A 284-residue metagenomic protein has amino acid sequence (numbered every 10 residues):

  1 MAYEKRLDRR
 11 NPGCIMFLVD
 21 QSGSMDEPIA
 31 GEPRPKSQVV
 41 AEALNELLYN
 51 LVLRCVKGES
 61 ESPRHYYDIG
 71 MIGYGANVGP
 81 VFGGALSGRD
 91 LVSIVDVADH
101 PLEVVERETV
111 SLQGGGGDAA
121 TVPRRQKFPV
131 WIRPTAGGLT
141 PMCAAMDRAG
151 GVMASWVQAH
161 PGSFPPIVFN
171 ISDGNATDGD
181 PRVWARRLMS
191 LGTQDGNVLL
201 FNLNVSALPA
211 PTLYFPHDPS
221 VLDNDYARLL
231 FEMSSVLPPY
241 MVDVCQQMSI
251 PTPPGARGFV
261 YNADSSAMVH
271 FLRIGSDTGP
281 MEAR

Functional and structural regions predicted by a protein language model:
M1-Q38, G150, A154-P161: Acidic, polar low-complexity linker/tail segments
Y3-L7, T193-V198, N202-R284: C-terminal tail/extension regions appended to the core domain(s) of diverse proteins
C14-S22, V40, M71, A149-G150 (+1 more regions): DG-centered beta-turn motif at the end of beta-strands
S24-P28, V78-G83, T177-D180, P209-Y214: Switch/connector loops and helix/strand junctions flanking conserved nucleotide-binding motifs in nucleotide-processing
S24-Y66, M71: …and closely analogous acidic/polar surface helices at protein-protein or active-site interfaces in A-domain-like
E59-Y66, A159-P165, T193-N197: Short helix-terminating capping/connector loops at secondary-structure junctions
G75-S155: Short acidic, low-complexity segments enriched in Ser/Thr/Gly/Pro
W131-T140, A144, R148-G150, W156 (+2 more regions): VWA/integrin I-like adhesion module and closely mimicked acidic/polar interface patches used
